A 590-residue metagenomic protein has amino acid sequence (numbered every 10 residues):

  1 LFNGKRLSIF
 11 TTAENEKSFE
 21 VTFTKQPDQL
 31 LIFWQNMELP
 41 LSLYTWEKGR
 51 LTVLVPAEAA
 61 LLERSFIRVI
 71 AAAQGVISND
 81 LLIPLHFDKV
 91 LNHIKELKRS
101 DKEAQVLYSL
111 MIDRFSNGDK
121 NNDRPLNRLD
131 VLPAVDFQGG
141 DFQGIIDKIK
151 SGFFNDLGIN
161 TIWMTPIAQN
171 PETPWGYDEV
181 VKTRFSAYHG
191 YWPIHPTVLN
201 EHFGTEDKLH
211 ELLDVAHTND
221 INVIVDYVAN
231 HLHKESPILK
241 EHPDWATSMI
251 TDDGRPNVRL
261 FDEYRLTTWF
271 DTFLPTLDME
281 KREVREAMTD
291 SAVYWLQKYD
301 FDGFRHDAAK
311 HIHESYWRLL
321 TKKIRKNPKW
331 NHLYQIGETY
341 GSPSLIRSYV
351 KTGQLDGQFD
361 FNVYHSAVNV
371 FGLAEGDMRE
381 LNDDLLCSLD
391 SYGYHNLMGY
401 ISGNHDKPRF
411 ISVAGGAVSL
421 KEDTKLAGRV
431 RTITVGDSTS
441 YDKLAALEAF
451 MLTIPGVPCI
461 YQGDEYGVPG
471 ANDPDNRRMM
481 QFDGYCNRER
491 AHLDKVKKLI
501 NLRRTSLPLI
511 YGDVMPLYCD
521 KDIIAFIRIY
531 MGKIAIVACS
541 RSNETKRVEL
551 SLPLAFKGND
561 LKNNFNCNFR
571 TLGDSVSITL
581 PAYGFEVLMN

Functional and structural regions predicted by a protein language model:
L1-F19, K25-Y108, N117, Q138 (+6 more regions): Carbohydrate-interacting/catalytic domains
D101, Q105, F115-Y299, L319-K329 (+2 more regions): Substrate-binding/active-site clefts of carbohydrate-active enzymes
V106-Y108, I162-M164, V223-V225, F304 (+3 more regions): Hydrophobic faces of well-ordered beta-strands that scaffold small-molecule active sites in alpha/beta enzyme cores
D113-N117, A168-N170, A229-N230, D302 (+8 more regions): Short, solvent-exposed loop/turn segments at secondary-structure junctions
N122-G140, A414-V435: A solvent-exposed, charged loop/short amphipathic helix patch at secondary-structure junctions
L132-D136, D278, R305-A308, R431-Y441 (+1 more regions): Active-site rim elements
H231, S291-V293, Q297-D302, A308-I401 (+6 more regions): Active-site-proximal helices and loops of the catalytic beta/alpha 8
D383-K425: Aromatic-lined glycan-binding groove of carbohydrate-active enzymes
